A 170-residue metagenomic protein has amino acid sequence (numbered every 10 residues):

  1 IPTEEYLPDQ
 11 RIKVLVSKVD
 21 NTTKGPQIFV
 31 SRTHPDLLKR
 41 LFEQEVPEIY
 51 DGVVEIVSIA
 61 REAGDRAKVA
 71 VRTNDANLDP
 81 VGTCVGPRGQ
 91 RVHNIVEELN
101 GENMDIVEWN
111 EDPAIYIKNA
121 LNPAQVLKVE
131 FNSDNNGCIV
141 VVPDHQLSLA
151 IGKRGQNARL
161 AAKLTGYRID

Functional and structural regions predicted by a protein language model:
I1-D170: RNA-contacting regions in translation and RNA-metabolism proteins, encompassing KH/S1 modules where present
